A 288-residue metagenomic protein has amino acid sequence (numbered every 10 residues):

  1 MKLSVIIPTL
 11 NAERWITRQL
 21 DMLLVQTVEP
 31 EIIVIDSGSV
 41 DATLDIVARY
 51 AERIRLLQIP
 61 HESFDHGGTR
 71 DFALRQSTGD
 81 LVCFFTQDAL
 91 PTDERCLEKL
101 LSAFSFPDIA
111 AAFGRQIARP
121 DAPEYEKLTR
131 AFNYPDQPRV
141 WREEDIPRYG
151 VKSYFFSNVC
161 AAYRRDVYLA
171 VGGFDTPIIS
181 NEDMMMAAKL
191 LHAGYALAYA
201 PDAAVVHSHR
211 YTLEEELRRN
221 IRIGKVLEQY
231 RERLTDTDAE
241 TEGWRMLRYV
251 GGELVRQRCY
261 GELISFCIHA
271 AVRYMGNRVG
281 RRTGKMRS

Functional and structural regions predicted by a protein language model:
D21-P30: Short, acidic, metal-binding catalytic loop of nucleotide-sugar glycosyltransferases
D36-D45, L90: A conserved acidic beta->alpha catalytic loop
P60-S77: Glycine-rich, basic loop-to-helix element that forms the pyrophosphate-binding segment of sugar-nucleotide handling
V82: Short aromatic/hydrophobic "clamp" motif used to bind/position activated sugar donors
L90, E94-K127: Conserved donor NDP-sugar-binding/catalytic core segment of glycosyltransferases
E143-Y163, I179: A recurrent flexible, glycine/aromatic-enriched loop bordering the glycosyltransferase active site that acts as
S180-M186: Acidic donor-binding loop at a coil-to-helix junction in glycosyltransferase catalytic cores that engages
R219-K225, Q229, T235-S288: Non-catalytic, C-terminal membrane-associated alpha-helical segments of glycosyltransferases
